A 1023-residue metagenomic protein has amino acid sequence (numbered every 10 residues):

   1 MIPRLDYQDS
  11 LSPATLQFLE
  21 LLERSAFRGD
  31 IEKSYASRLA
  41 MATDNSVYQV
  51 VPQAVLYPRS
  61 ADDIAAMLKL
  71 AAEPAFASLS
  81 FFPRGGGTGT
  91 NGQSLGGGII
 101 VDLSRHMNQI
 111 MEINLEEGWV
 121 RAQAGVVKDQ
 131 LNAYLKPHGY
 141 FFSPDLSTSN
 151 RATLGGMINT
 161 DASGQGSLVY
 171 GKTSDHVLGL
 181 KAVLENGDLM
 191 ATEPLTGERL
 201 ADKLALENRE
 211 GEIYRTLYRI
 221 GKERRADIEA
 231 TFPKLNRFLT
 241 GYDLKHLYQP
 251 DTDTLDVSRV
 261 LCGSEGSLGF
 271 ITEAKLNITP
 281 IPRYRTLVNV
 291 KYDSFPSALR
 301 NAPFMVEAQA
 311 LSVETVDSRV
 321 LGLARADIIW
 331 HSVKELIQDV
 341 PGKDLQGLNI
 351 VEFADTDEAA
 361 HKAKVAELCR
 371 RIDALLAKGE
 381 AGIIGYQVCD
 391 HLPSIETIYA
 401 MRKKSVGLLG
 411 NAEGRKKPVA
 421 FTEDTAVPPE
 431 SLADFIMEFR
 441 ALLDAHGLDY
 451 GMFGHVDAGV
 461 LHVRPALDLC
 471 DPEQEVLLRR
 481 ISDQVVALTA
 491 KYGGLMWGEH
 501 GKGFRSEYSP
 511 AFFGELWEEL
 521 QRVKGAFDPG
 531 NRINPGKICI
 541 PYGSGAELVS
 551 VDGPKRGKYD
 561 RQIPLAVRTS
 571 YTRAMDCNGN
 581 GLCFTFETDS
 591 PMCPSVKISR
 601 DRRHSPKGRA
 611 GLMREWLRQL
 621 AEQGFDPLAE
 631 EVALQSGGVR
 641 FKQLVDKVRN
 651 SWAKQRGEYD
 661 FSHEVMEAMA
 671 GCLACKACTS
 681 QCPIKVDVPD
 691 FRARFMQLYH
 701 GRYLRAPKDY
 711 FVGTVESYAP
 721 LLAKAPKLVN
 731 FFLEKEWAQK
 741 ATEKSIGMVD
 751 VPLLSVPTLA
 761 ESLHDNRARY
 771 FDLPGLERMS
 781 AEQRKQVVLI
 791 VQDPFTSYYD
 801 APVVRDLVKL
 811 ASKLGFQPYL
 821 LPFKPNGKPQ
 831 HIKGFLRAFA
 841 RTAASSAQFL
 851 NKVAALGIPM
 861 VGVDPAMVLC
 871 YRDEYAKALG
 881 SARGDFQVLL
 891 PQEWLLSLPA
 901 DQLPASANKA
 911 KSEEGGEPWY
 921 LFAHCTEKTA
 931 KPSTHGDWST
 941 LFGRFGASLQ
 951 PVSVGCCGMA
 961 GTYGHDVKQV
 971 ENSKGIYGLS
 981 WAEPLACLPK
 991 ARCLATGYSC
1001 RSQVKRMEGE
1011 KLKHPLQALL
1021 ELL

Functional and structural regions predicted by a protein language model:
M1-A72, F76, G86-G118, S147 (+6 more regions): N-terminal flexible segment immediately upstream of the FAD-binding catalytic core in FAD-dependent oxidoreductases
I2-Y7, L204-Y248, E515, V523 (+4 more regions): Flexible inter-domain linker/hinge segments
Y7, G29-Y35, S78-S80, S143-D145 (+11 more regions): Flexible, glycine/charged-enriched surface loops at secondary-structure junctions
A40, S46-A77, F81, L103-T148 (+7 more regions): N-terminal glycine-rich flavin-associated loop
S46, M157-N159, S167-Y170, V177-M401 (+1 more regions): C-terminal substrate-binding/cap subdomain adjacent to the FAD-binding core in PCMH-type and related FAD-linked
A274, V306-K416, G454, I598-S599 (+6 more regions): Terminal amphipathic helices with adjacent charged low-complexity linkers/tails
D528, P535, P689-L1023: Iron-sulfur cluster-binding electron-transfer modules in prokaryotic oxidoreductases
V549-N580, F584-L722, A840-S846, G884 (+5 more regions): Ferredoxin-type iron-sulfur electron-transfer modules in oxidoreductases and energy-metabolism complexes
